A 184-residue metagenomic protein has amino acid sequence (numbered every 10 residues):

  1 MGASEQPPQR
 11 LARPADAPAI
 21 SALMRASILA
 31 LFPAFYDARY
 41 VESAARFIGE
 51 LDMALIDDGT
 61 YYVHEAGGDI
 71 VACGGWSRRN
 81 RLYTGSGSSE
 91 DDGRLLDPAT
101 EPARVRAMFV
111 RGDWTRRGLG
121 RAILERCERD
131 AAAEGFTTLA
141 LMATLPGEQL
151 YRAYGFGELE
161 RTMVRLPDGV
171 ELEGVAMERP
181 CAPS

Functional and structural regions predicted by a protein language model:
P8-A22: A short beta-loop-alpha structural element at the N-terminal edge of CoA-dependent acyl/N-acetyltransferase catalytic
I28-E50: Conserved GNAT-fold acetyl-CoA-binding loop/helix
D52-D58: Short loop/turn motifs at secondary-structure junctions and domain boundaries
D58, E65, V71-T115, D130 (+1 more regions): Conserved acyl-donor/pantetheine-binding loop and adjacent beta-alpha core of acyl/acetyltransferases and related
W114, G118-R126: Conserved acetyl-CoA pyrophosphate-binding loop and the N-cap/start of the following alpha-helix in GNAT-like
T137, M142-E148, Y154, E160-S184: C-terminal "cap" of GNAT-fold acetyltransferases
